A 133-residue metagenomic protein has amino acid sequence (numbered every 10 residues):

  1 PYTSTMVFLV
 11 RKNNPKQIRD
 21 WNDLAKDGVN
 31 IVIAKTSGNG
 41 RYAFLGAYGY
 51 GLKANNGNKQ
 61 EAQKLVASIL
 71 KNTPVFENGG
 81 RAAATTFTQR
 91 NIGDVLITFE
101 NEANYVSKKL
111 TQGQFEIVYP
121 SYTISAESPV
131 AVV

Functional and structural regions predicted by a protein language model:
P1-L110, F115, E127: Extracytoplasmic ligand-binding site segments that recognize negatively charged/polar headgroups
G113-V133: Extracytoplasmic/periplasmic substrate-recognition and gating elements
